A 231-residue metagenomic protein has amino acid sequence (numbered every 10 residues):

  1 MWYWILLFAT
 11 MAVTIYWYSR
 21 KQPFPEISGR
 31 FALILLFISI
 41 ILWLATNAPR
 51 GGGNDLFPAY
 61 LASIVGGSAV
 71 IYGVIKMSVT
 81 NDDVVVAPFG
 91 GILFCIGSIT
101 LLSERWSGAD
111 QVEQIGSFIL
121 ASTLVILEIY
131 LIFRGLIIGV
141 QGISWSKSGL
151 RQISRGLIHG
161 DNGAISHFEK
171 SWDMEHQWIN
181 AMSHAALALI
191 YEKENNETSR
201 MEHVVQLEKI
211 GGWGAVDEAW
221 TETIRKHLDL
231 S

Functional and structural regions predicted by a protein language model:
M1-S144: Long, contiguous interaction/recruitment modules in multidomain scaffold/adaptor proteins
S148, A185-L187: Structural register within alpha-helical repeat arrays
Q152-R155, Y191: Residue at a conserved register position within TPR or TPR-like alpha-solenoid repeats
G156-H159, N195: Residue-level detector of the short coil/turn that links helix A to helix B within each tetratricopeptide repeat
N162-I165, W172, M201, E208: Tetratricopeptide repeat
H176-A181, K209-E222: Boundary/linker segments of alpha-helical solenoid repeat arrays
A188-A215: TPR/TPR-like (Sel1-like) alpha-helical repeat modules
